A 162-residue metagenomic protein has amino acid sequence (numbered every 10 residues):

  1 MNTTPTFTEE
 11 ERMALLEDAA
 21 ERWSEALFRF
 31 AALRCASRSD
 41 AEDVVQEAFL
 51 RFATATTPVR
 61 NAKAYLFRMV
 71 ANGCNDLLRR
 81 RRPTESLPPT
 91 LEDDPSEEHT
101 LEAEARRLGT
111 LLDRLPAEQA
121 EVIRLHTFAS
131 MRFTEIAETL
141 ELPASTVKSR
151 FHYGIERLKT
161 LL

Functional and structural regions predicted by a protein language model:
N2, T6-E10, A14, T84-D113: Acidic, proline/glycine-rich intrinsically disordered inter-domain spacer in sigma factors
N2-R29, S39-E42, A53, T57 (+1 more regions): A short, charge-rich alpha-helical start-of-domain segment used by transcription regulators
E9, A36, E47-A62, R80-R82 (+1 more regions): Sigma70-family region 2
S24, F28, F49, P116 (+2 more regions): C-terminal flanking helix
R29, D43-L50, R60-N72: Structural recognition of an alpha-helix C-terminal capping motif at a helix-to-coil junction
N61, A71, L140-L162: DNA-recognition helix of helix-turn-helix
N61, R68-P88, L101: Arg/Lys-rich amphipathic alpha helix in sigma70-family domain 2
V122-H126: A short pre-motif secondary-structure segment
